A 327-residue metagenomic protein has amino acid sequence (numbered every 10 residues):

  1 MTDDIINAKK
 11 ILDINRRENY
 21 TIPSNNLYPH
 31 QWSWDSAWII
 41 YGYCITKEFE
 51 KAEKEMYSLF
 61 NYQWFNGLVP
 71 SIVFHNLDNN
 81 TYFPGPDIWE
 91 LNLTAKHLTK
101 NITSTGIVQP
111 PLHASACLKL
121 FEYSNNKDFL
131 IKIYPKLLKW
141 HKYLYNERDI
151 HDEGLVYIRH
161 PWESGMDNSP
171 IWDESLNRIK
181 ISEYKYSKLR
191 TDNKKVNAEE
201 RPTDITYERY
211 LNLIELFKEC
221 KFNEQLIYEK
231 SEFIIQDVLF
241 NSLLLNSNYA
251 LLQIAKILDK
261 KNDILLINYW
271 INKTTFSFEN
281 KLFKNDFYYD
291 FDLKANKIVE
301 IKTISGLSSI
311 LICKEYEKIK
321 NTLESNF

Functional and structural regions predicted by a protein language model:
M1-Q31, K51-K54, S58, Q63-N76 (+4 more regions): Low-complexity, Ser/Thr/Pro/Gly-enriched N-terminal "stalk/linker" regions
T2-L12, R16-Y28, W32, P111 (+4 more regions): Long hydrophobic alpha-helices with heptad-repeat/coiled-coil character
D3-D4, Y57, W64-V69, N76 (+1 more regions): Active-site acid/base region of carbohydrate-active enzymes
I14, P70-V73, L138-I171, L243-K318: Catalytic cores of carbohydrate-active enzymes
N19, N26-N66, S231-K261, L265 (+2 more regions): Active-site core of glycosidic bond-cleaving carbohydrate-active enzymes
P23, H97-K100, Y228-I235: Short coil/turn segments at secondary-structure junctions
E48-I131, P135-S164, E279-F291, F327: Helix-terminus loop motifs that line ligand-binding clefts
L118, I227-E229, L251: A short small-residue
